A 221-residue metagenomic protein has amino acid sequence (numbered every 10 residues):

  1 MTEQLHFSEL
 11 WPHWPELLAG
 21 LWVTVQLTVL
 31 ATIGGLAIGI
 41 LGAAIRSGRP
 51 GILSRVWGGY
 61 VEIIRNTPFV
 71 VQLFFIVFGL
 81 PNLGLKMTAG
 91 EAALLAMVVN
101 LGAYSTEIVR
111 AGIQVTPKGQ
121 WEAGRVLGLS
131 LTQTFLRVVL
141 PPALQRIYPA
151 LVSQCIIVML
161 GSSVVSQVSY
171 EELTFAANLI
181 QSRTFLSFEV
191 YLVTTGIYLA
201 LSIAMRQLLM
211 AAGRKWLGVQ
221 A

Functional and structural regions predicted by a protein language model:
M1-A221: Transmembrane alpha-helices and adjacent helix-loop boundaries
